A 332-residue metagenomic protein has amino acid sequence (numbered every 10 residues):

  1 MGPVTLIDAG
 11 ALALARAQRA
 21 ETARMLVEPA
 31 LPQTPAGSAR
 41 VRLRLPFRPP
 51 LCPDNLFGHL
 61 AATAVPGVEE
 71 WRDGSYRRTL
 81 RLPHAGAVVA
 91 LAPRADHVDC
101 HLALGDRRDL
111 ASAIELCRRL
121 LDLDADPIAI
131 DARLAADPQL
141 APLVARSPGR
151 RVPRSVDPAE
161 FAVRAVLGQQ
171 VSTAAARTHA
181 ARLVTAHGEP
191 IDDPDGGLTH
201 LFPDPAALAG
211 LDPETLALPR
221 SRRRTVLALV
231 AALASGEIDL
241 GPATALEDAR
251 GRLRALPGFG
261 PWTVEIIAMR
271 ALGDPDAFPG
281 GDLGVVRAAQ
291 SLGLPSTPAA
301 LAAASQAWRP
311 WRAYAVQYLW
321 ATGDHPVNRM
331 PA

Functional and structural regions predicted by a protein language model:
M1-A332: HhH-family (HhH-GPD) DNA N-glycosylase catalytic core used in base-excision repair
